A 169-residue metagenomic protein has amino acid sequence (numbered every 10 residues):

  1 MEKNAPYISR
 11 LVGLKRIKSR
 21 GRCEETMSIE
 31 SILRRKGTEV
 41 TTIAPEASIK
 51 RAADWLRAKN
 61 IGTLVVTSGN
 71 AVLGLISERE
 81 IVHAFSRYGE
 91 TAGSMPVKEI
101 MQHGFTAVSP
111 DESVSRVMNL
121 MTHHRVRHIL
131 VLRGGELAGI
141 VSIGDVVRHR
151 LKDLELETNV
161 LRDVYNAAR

Functional and structural regions predicted by a protein language model:
E2-R169: Tandem CBS (Cystathionine beta-synthase) repeat/Bateman regulatory domains
